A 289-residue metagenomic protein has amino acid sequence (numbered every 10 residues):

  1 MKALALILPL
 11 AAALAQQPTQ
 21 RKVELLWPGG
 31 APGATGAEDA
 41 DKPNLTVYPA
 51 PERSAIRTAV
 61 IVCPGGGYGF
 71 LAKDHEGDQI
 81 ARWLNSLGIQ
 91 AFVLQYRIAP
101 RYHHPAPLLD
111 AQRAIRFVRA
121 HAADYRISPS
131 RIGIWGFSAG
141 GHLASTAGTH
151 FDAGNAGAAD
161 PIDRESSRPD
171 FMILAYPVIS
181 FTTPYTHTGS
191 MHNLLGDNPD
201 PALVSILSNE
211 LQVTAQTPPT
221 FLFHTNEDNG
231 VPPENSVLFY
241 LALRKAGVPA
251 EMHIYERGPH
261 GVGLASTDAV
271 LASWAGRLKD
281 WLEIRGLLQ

Functional and structural regions predicted by a protein language model:
Q16-Y48, A55-I56, G189-S190, A250 (+3 more regions): A domain-start/cap signature at the N-terminus of enzymes
A37, Y48, F223, P233-Q289: C-terminal catalytic histidine-bearing segment of alpha/beta-hydrolase fold enzymes
P43, A158-I162, D197-Q212, T217-P218: Active-site nucleophile elbow and catalytic-triad environment of alpha/beta-hydrolase enzymes
I56-G65: Short beta-strand element of the alpha/beta-hydrolase
P64-G69, N226: Active-site glycine-rich loops that stabilize anionic/oxyanionic intermediates across multiple enzyme folds
A72-D74, D78-I80, V93-P129, A265-S273: Catalytic nucleophile-loop/oxyanion-hole region of alpha/beta-hydrolase and closely related hydrolase-like folds
R113-S190, V204, N209: Primarily recognizes the serine-hydrolase "nucleophile elbow" in alpha/beta-hydrolase and SGNH/GDSL folds
L222-H224, D228: Short beta-strand/loop motif that positions the catalytic acidic residue of the alpha/beta-hydrolase fold
